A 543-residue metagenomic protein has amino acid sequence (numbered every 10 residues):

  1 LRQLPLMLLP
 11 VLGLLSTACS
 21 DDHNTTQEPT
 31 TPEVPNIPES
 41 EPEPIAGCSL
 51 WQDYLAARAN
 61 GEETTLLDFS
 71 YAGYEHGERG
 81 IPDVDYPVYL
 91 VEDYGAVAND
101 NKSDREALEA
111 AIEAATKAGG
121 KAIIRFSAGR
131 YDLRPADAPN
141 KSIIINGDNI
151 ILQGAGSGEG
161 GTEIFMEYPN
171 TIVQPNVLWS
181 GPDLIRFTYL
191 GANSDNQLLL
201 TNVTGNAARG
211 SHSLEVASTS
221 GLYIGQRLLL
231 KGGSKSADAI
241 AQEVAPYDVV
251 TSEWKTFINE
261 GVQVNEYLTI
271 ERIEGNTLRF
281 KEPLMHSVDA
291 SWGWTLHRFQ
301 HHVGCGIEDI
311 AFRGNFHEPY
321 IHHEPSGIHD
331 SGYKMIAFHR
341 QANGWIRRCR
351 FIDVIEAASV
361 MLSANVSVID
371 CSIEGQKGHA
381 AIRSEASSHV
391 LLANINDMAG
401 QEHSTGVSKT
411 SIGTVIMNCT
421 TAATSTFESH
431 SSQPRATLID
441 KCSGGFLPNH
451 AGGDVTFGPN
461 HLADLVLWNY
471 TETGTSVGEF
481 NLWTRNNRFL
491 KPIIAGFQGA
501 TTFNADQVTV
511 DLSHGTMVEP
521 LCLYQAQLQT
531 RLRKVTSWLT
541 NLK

Functional and structural regions predicted by a protein language model:
L1-L6: Bacterial N-terminal signal peptides that target proteins for export
L15-A18: C-terminal motif of bacterial Sec signal peptides marking the signal peptidase cleavage site
S20-D309, R313-E324, I493-K543: Extracellular "leader-to-stem" segments immediately downstream of a signal peptide or signal-anchor in secreted/lumenal
R125, L229, T269, R279 (+4 more regions): Structured core elements
K141-N146, E159-A192, T295-Q300, P319-H322 (+7 more regions): Glycine-rich beta-solenoid repeat tracts in large extracellular/virion proteins
N149, G154, V303-G314, A342-D353 (+5 more regions): Right-handed parallel beta-helix
Q226, G232-V264, E271, E308-N394: Right-handed parallel beta-helix
V415-K543: Gly/Ser/Thr/Ala-enriched C-terminal appendages of enzymes
